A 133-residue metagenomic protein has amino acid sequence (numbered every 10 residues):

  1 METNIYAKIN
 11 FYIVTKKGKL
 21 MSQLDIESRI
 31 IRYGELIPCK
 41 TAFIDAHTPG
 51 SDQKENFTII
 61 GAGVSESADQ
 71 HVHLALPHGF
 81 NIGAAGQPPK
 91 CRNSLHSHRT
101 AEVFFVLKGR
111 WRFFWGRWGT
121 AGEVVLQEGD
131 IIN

Functional and structural regions predicted by a protein language model:
Y6-G79: A short, N-terminal "cap"/entry segment at the start of jelly-roll beta-barrel domains of the cupin/DSBH fold
T15, R99-A101: Intrinsic structural disorder/low-complexity segments
S67, G83-S97: Conserved short histidine dyad/triad with adjacent acidic residue
H71-A75, R92-H98, W115-G116, E123-V125: Short histidine-centered beta-strand/loop micro-motifs that create catalytic or ligand/metal-coordination sites
F80-I82, E102: Intrinsic-disorder/low-complexity, polar/charged segments enriched in Ser/Thr/Lys/Arg/Asp/Glu/Gln
A101-E128: A short beta-strand-loop-beta hairpin characteristic of the jelly-roll/cupin
